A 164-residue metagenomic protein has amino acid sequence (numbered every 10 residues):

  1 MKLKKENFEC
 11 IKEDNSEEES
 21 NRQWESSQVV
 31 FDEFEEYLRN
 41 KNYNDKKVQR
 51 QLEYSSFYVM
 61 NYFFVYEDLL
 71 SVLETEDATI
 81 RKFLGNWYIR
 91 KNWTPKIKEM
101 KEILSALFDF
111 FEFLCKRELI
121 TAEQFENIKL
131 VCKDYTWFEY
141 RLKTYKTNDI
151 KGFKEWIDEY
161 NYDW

Functional and structural regions predicted by a protein language model:
M1-I120, N127-W164: Charge-rich, intrinsically disordered N-terminal extensions that act as flexible nucleic-acid engagement or regulatory
